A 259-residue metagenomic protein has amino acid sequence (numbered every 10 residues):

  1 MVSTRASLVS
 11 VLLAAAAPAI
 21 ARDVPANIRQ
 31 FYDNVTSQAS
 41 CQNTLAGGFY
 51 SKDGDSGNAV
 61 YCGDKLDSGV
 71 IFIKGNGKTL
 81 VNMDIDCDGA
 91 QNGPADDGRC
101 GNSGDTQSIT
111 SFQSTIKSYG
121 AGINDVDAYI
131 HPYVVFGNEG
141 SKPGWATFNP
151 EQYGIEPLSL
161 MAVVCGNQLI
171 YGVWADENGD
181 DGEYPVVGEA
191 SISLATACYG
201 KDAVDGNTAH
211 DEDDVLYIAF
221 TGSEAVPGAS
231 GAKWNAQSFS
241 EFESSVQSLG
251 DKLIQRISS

Functional and structural regions predicted by a protein language model:
M1-D23: Fungal secretory targeting signals
R5, L12-A14, N76, D211 (+1 more regions): Compositionally biased, intrinsically disordered low-complexity segments
A14-A16, G172, A195: Small-side-chain structural scaffolding
I20-Q168, G172, N178-G182, Y199-D202 (+2 more regions): Cell wall/extracellular polymer interaction/catalysis modules
D180-L194: Short, solvent-exposed secondary-structure boundary/capping segments
L194-H210: Aromatic- and Lys/Arg-enriched surface recognition patch
Q255-S259: C-terminal helix/juxtamembrane-tail motif
